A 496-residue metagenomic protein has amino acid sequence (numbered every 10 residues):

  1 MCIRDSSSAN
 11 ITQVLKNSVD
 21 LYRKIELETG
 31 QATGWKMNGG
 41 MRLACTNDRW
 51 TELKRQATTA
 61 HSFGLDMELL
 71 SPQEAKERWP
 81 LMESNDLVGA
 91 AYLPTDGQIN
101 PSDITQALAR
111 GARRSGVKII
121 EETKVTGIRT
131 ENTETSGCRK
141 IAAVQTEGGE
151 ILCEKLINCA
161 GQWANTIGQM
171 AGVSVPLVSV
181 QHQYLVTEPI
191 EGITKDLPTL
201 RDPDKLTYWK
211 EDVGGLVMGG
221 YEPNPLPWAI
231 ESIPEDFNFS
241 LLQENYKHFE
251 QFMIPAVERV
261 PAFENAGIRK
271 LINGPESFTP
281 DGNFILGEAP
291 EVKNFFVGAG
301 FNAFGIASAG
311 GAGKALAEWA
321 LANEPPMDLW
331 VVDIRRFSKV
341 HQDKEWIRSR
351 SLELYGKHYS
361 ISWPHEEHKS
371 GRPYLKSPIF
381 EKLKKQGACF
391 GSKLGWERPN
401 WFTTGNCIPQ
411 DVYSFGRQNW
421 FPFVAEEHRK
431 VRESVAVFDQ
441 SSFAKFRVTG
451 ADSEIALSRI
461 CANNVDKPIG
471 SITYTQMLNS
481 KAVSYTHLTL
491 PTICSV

Functional and structural regions predicted by a protein language model:
R4, G40-R42, A171-K195, Q251 (+1 more regions): Central beta-strand plus flanking loop segment that forms part of the substrate or channel wall within the catalytic
R4-R78, D204-W209, V213-G215, D236 (+4 more regions): Dinucleotide-binding Rossmann-like beta1-alpha1 core, especially the glycine-rich loop that anchors the ADP
V19-K36, C45-E121, G127-K140, V213 (+2 more regions): Flavin (FAD/FMN) cofactor-binding and adjacent substrate-gating region of FAD-dependent oxidoreductase domains
E147-K155: Core beta-strand elements of the Rossmann-like FAD/NAD(P) dinucleotide-binding domain in flavoenzyme oxidoreductases
A160-A171: Flavin (primarily FAD) binding-site architecture
V173-S174, P189-N294: Active-site lid/adjacent beta-loop-alpha segment flanking the redox-cofactor pocket in flavoenzymes
H248-S351, K357-S360, H368: C-terminal catalytic lobe of FAD-dependent flavoproteins
M327-L490, S495: Glycine/proline-enriched, intrinsically flexible loops and inter-domain linkers
